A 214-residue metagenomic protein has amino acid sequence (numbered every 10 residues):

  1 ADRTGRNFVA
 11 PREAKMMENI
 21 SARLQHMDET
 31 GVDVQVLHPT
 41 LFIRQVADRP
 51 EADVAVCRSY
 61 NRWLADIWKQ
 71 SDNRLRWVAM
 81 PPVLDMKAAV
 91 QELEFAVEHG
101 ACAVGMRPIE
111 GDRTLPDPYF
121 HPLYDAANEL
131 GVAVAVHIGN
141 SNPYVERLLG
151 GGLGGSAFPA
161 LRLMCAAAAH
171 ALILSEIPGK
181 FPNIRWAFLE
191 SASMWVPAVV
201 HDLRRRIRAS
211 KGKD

Functional and structural regions predicted by a protein language model:
A1-D214: Helix-coil boundary/capping segments in enzymes
